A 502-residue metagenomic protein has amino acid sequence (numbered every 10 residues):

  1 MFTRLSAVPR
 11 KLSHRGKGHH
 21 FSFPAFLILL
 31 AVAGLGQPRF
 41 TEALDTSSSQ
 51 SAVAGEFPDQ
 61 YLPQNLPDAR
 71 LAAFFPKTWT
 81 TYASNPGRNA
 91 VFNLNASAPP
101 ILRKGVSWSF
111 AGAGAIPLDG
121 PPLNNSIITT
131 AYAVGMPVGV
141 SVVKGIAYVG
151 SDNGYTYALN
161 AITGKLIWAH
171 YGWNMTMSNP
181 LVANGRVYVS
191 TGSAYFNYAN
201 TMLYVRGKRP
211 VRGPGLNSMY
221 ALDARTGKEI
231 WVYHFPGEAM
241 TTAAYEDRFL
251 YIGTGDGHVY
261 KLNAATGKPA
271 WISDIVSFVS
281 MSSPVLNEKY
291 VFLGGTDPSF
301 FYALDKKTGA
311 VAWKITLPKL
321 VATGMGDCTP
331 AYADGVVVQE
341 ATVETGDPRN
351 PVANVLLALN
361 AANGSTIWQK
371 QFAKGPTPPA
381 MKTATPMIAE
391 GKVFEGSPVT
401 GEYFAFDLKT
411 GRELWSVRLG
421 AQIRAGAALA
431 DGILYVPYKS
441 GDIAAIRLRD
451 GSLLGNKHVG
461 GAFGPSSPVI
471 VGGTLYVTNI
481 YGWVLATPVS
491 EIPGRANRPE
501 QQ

Functional and structural regions predicted by a protein language model:
M1-K17: N-terminal secretory signal peptides that target proteins for export/translocation
F2, F21-F26, F40: Aromatic (phenylalanine/tyrosine) cluster motif
G16-G18, G34-G36: Residue-identity detector for glycine
P24-G34: Bacterial N-terminal signal peptides
F40, L44-M136, K165-G172, Y204-V211 (+9 more regions): Aromatic (tryptophan-biased) beta-strands that constitute blades/sheets of beta-rich domains
A73-P86, S126-Y155, W173-Y220, V232-Y260 (+7 more regions): Repeat-blade elements of multi-bladed beta-propeller folds
G150, K409-R412: Glycine-rich phosphate/oxyanion-binding loops and their immediately adjacent helices within cytosolic catalytic domains
N160-T163, D223-T226, N263-G267, D305-G309 (+4 more regions): Short loop/turn segments that connect beta-strands within beta-propeller blades
